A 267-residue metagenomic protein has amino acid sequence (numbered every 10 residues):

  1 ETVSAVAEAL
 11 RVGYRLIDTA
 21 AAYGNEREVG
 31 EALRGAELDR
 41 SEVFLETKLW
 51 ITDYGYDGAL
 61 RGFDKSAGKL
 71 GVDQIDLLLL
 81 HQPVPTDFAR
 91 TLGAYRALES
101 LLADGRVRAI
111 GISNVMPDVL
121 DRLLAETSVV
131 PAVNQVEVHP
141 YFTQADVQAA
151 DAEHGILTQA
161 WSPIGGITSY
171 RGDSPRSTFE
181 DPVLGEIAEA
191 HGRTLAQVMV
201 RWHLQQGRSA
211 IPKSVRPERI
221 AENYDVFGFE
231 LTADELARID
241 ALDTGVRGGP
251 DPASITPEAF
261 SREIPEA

Functional and structural regions predicted by a protein language model:
E1, D18-E28, T52-D57, P85-A89 (+1 more regions): Acidic-and-aromatic substrate-binding clefts and catalytic sites of carbohydrate-active enzymes
E1-A9, G55-L70, T91, D118-D121 (+1 more regions): Short, acidic/polar
E1-V43, G93, A97, I164-I167 (+2 more regions): N-terminal binding-site loop/beta-alpha segment at the start of enzyme catalytic domains that lines or forms
V12-R15, L38-S41, L70-D73, G105 (+2 more regions): Structured loop/turn residues at beta-strand edges in well-structured enzyme cores
I17, I75, I110: Glycine-centered flexible beta-alpha turn that most often forms the glycine-rich phosphate-binding loop
R40-Y54, D76-P83, V138: A short, structured active-site edge motif that brings together acidic residues
A59-L80, S100-D104, E126: CE4/NodB-like, metal-dependent polysaccharide N-deacetylase domain that modifies extracellular/periplasmic N-acetylated
P83-A267: Beta/alpha (TIM)-barrel catalytic core signal, keyed to glycine-rich beta->alpha loops juxtaposed to Asp/Glu that bind
